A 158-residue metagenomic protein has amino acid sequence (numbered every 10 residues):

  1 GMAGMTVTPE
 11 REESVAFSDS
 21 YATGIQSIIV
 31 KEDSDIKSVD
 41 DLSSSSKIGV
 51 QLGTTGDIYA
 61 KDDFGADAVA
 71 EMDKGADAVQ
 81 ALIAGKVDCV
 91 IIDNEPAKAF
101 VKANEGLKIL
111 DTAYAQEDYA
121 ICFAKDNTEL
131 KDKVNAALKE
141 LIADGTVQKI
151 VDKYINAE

Functional and structural regions predicted by a protein language model:
G1-D41, K108, A113: Acidic, polar ligand-binding/catalytic clefts
G4-S14, Y59-K61, I83-A84, D88-A115: A ligand-binding cleft/hinge motif common to bilobed small-molecule-binding domains
T23-Q80, C89, N94-K98: Bilobed "Venus flytrap"/periplasmic-binding protein-like clamshell domains and structurally analogous long
T23-V30, N94, K98-K139, I155-E158: Periplasmic-binding protein-like
L42, L82-I83, I121, V134: Hydrophobic residues within well-ordered alpha-helices
S43, K102, I142: Short conserved AdoMet
V50-T54, D73-A76, A84, I91 (+2 more regions): Soluble non-cytosolic domains of exported or imported proteins
T55-M72, E105-A113, K133-E158: Ligand-binding clefts/hinges and TM-proximal coupling segments of bilobed small-molecule sensing domains
